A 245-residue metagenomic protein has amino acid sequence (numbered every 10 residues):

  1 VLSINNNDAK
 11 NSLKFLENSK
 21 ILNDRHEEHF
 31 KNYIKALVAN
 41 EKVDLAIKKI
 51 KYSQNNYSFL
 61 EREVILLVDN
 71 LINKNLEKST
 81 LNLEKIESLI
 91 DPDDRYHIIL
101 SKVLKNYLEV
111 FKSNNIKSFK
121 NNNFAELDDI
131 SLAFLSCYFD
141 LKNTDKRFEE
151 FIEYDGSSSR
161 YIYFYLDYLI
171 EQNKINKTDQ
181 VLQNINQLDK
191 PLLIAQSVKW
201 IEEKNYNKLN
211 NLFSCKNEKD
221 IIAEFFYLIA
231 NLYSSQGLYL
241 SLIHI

Functional and structural regions predicted by a protein language model:
V1-Y33, A39, I47-K48, Y57-S58 (+1 more regions): N-terminal leader/linker segments that initiate helical-solenoid repeat arrays
A9, V43, L76-E77, S113-I116 (+3 more regions): TPR-repeat structural position
S12-L13, Y33-N73, E77, V103: Alpha-helical protein-protein interaction scaffolds
N18-S19, Y52-S53, I86, F151 (+1 more regions): Canonical positions in the second alpha-helix
N23-F30, N56-L66, I90-L104, N121-L132 (+5 more regions): Generic helix N-cap/helix-start motif at coil->alpha-helix transitions
I243-I245: Conserved small/polar residues in nucleotide/adenosyl-binding loops
